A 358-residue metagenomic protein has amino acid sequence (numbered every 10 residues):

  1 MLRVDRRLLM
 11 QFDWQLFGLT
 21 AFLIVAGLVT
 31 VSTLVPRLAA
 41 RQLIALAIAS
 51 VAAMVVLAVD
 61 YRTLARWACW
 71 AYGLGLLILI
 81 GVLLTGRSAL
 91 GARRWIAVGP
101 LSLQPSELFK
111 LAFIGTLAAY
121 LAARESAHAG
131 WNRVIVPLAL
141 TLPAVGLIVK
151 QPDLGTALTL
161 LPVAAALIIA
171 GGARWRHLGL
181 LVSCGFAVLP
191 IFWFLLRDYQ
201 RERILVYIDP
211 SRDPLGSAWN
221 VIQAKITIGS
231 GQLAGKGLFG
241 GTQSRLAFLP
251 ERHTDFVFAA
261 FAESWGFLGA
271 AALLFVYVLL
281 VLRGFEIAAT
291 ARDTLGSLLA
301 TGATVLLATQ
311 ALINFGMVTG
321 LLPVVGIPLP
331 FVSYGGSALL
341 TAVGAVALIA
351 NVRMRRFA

Functional and structural regions predicted by a protein language model:
M1, V31, Q310-A358: A juxtamembrane structural motif centered on a specific transmembrane helix
M1-M10: Short, Lys/Arg-rich, polar N-terminal cytosolic tail immediately upstream of the first transmembrane signal-anchor
Q15-N220, A259-T319, G344-L348: Hydrophobic alpha-helical transmembrane segments of multi-pass inner membrane proteins, especially in bacterial systems
G99-F109, K150-P152, Q232-G237, V324-T341: Glycine/serine-rich anion-binding loops at beta->alpha junctions that coordinate negatively charged ligand groups
T141-G155, G229-Q243, A247: Membrane-helix interface and discontinuous TM-entry motifs in multi-pass inner-membrane proteins
D153-L158, K236-G241, R252-T254, A271 (+4 more regions): Transmembrane helix boundary and interhelical junction motifs in multipass membrane proteins
Q232-L268, A291, L295: Long extracytoplasmic/lumenal interhelical loops at the membrane interface of multi-pass membrane proteins
